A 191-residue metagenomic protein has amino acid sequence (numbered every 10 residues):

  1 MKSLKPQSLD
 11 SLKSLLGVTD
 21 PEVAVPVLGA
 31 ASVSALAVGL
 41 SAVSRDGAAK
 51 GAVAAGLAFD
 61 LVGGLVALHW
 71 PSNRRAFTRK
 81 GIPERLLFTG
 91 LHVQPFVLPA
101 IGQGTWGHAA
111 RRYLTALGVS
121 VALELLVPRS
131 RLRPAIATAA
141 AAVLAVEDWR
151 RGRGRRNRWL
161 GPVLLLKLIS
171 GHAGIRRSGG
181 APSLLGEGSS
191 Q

Functional and structural regions predicted by a protein language model:
M1-Q191: Short amphipathic, positively biased membrane-proximal segments that drive organelle/inner-membrane targeting
